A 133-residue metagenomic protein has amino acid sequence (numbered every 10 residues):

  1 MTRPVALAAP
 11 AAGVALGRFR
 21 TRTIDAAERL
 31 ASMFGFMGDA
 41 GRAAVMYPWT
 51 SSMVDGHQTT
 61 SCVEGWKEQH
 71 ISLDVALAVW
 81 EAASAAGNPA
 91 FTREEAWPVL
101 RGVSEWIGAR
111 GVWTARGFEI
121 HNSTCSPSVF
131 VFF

Functional and structural regions predicted by a protein language model:
M1-P10: Conserved H-X4-D acyltransferase segment
A8, W80-A82, C125: Short, glycine-/Ser/Thr-/acidic-enriched flexible segments
A11-L77, A83, A90-E95, I107-I120: Helix-terminus loop motifs that line ligand-binding clefts
L100: Conserved functional hotspot residues or short segments at active or partner-binding sites across diverse domains
S104: Short amphipathic alpha-helical/adjacent loop interface patches that line ligand and macromolecule-binding sites
I120-F133: C-terminal, helix-dominated tail/subdomain
